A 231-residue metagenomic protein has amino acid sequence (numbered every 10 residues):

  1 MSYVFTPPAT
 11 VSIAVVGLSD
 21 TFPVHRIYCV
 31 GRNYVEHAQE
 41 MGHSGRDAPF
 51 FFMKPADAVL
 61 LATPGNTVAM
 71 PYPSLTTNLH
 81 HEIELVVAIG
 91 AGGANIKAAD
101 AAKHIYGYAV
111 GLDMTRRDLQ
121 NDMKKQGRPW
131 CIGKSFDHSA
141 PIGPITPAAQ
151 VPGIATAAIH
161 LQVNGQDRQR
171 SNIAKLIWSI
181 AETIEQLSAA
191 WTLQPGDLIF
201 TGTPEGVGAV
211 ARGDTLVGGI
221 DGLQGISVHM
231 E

Functional and structural regions predicted by a protein language model:
M1-D100: Extended, compositionally biased flexible segments
S2-F22, H37, H43-G45, P64 (+2 more regions): Catalytic-pocket segment enriched in acidic/His residues
A101-Y106: Interfacial segments of alpha-helical transmembrane regions
